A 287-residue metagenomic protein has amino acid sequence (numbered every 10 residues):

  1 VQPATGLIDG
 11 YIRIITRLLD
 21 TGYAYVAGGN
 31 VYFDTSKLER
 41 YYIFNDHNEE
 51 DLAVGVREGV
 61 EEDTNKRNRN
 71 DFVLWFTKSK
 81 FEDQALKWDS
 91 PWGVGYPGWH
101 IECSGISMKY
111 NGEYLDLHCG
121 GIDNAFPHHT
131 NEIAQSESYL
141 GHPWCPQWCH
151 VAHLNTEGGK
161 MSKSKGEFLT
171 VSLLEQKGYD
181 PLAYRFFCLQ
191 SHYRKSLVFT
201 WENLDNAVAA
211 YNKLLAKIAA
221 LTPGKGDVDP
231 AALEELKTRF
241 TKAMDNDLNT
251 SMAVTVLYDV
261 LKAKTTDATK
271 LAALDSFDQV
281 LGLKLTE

Functional and structural regions predicted by a protein language model:
V1-A4: Divalent metal-dependent hydrolysis catalytic cores, especially in the metallo-beta-lactamase
G6, G98-E102, L248, M252-T255: Aromatic- and histidine-enriched alpha-helix N-cap/loop-to-helix transition segments that scaffold the rims
I8-A220: Alpha-helical recognition segments enriched in aromatics with Gly/Pro capping that present substrate-recognition
K160-S162, F168-E287: Structural preference for alpha-helix termini/caps and helix-kink/transition segments
